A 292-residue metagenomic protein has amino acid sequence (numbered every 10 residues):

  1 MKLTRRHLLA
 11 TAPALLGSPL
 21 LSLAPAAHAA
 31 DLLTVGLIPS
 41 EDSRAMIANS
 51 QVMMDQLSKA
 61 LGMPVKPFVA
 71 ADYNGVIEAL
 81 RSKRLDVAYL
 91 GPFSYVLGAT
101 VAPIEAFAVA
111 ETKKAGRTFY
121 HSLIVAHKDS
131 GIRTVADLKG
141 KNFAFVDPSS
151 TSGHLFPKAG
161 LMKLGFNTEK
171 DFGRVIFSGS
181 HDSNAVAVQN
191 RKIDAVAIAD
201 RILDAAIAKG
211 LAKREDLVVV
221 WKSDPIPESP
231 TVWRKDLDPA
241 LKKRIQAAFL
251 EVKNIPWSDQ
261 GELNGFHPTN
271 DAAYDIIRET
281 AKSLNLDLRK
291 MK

Functional and structural regions predicted by a protein language model:
M1-P19: N-terminal secretory signal peptides and thylakoid transit peptides that target proteins across membranes
L23-D31: C-terminal segment of N-terminal export signals and the immediately downstream linker at the start of the mature
A30-V52, I226-E228, V232-K292: An extracytoplasmic/periplasmic, membrane-proximal ligand-sensing/linker region
V35-Q56, A70, F93, R117-A185 (+3 more regions): Bilobed "Venus flytrap"/periplasmic-binding protein-like clamshell domains and structurally analogous long
N74-A88, V101, A136, S180-R201: Short helices/loops that flank or line small-molecule/ion binding pockets
E78-D137: Acidic, polar ligand-binding/catalytic clefts
P92-P103, P157, M162-K163, Q189 (+1 more regions): A ligand-binding cleft/hinge motif common to bilobed small-molecule-binding domains
E105-G116, D171-R174, I207-P225: Short beta-strand->loop
